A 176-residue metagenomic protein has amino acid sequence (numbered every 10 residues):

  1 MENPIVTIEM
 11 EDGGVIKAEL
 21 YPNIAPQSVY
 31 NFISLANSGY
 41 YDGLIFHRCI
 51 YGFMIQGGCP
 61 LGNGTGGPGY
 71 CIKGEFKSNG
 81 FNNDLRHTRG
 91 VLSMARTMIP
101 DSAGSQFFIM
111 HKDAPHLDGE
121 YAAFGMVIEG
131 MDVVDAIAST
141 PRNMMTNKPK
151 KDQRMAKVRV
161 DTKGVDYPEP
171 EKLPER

Functional and structural regions predicted by a protein language model:
M1-R176: Cyclophilin-like peptidyl-prolyl cis-trans isomerases
